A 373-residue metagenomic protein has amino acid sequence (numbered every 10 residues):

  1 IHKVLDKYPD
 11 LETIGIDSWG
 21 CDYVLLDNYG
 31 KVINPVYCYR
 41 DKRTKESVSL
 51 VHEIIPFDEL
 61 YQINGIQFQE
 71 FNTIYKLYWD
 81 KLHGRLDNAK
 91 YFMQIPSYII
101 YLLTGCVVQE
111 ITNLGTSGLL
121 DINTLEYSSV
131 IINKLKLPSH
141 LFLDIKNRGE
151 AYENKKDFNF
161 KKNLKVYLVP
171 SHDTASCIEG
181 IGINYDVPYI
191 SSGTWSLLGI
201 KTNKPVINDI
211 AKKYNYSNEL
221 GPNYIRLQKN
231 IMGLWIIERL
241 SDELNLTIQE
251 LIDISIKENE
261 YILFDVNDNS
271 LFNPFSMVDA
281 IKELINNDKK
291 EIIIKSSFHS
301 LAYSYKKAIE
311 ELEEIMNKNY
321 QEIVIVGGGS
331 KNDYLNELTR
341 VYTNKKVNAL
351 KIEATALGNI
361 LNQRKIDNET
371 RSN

Functional and structural regions predicted by a protein language model:
I1-N34, Q62, N88, K161-V166 (+2 more regions): N-terminal glycine/serine-rich phosphate-binding loop of ATP-dependent small-molecule kinases, especially carbohydrate
I14-D22, R148-E150, S192-W195, E322-S330: Glycine-rich beta-strand-to-loop/alpha-helix junction loops that act as flexible
D41: Carbohydrate-associated surface elements
K45, H52-N64, Y75-Q94, I100-C106 (+6 more regions): Active-site core segments that coordinate phosphate-bearing ligands/cofactors across diverse enzyme families
G65-Q67, G115-L120, K146-E150: Conserved short loop/turn motifs at secondary-structure junctions
S129-E150, I360: A conserved helix-loop-beta module that forms one wall/lid of the active-site cleft in ATP-utilizing catalytic domains
E153-N159: Conserved catalytic cysteine-centered active-site region of acyl-thioester-dependent Claisen-condensing enzymes
